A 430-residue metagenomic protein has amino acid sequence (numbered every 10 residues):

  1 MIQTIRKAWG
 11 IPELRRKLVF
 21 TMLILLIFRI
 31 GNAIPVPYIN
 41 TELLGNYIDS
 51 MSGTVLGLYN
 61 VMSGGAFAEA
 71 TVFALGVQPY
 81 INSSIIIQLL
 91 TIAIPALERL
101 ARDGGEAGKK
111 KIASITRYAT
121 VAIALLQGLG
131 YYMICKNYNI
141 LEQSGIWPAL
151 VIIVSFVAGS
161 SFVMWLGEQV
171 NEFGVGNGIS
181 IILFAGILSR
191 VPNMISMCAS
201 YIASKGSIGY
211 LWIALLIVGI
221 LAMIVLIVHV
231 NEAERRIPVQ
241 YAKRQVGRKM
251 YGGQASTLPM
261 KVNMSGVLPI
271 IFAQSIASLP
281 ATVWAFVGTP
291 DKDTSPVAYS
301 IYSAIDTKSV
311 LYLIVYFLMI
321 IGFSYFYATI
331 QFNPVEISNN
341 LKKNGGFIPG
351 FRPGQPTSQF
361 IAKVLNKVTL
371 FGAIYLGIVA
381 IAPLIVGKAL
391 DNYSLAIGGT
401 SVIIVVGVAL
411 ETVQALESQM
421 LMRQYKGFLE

Functional and structural regions predicted by a protein language model:
M1-E430: N-terminal cationic and glycine-rich segments that engage phosphates or anionic surfaces
